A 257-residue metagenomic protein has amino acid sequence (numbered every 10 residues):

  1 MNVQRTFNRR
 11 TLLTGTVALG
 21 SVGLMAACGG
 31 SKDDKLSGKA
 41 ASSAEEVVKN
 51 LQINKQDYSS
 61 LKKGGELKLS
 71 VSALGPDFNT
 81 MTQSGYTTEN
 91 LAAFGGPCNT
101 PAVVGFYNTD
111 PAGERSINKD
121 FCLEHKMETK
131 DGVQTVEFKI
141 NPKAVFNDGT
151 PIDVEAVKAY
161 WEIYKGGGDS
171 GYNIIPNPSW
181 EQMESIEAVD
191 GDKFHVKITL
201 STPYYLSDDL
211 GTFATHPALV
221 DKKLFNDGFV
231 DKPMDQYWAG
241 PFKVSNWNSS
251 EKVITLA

Functional and structural regions predicted by a protein language model:
M1-F7, G15-M25: N-terminal secretory signal peptides
C28-G38: Bacterial lipoprotein signal-peptidase II cleavage site
S37-G64: N-terminal low-complexity, Pro/Thr/Ser-rich intrinsically disordered segments that act as propeptides or flexible
G64-A73, T135-E137, V196, G240-F242 (+1 more regions): Short, well-ordered beta-strand elements
L67-T129, Y237: N-terminal lobe/hinge region of extracytoplasmic solute-binding protein
T100, F106-A112, T212-A257: Gly/Pro-rich hinge or "lid" segments in bacterial periplasmic/extracellular proteins
E124-G171, K197: Aromatic- and charge-enriched surface segment that lines or borders ligand/interaction sites
I174-N226, N246-N248: Surface-exposed binding/hinge segments that line and control ligand-binding clefts or catalytic entry sites
